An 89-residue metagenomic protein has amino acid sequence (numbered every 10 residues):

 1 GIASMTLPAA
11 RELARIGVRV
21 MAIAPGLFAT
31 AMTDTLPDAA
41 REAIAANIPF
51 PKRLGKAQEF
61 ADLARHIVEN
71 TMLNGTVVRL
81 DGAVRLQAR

Functional and structural regions predicted by a protein language model:
G1-T6, V20: Conserved catalytic Lys-bearing alpha helix of Rossmann-like short-chain dehydrogenase/reductases
R11-E12: Alpha-helical segment proximal to the catalytic Tyr-Lys
R15-V18, N47, T71: Short coil/turn segments at alpha/beta junctions that flank glycine-rich nucleotide-binding fingerprints
I16, M21, T76: Rossmann-like NAD(H)/NADP(H) cofactor-binding core
V20, A24-T35: Short, flexible catalytic-loop segment of classical short-chain dehydrogenase/reductase
A40-E59: Catalytic Tyr-x(3-8)-Lys segment
K56-L80, R85: C-terminal substrate-recognition "lid" of short-chain dehydrogenase/reductases
